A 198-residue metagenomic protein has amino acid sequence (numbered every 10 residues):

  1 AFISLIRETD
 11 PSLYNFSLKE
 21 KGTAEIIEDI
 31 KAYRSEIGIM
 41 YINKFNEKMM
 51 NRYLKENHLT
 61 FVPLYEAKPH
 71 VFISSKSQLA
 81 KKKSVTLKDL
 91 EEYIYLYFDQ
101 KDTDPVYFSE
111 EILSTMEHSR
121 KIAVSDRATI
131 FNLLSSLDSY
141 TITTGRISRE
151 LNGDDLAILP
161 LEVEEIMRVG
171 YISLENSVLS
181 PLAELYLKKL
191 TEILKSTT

Functional and structural regions predicted by a protein language model:
A1-L5, E47, L87, E91-T115 (+1 more regions): Secondary-structure junction motif
A1-M50: Central regulatory/effector-binding core of bacterial HTH transcription factors
I27, K31, F61, L87 (+1 more regions): Short hydrophobic/charged patches on amphipathic alpha-helices used for structural packing and interfaces
K31-E36, Y41, Q100-A157: Hydrophobic hinge/microswitch elements
Y53-P69, I73-Y95: Flexible hinge/capping segments at coil-to-helix
E56-V62, A67-K68, A128-V178: Beta-alpha-beta core module
K76-V85, V163-E165, N176-L182: Short helix-loop capping/hinge motifs at secondary-structure junctions, enriched in acidic/polar residues
L182-T198: Bilobed periplasmic-binding protein/Venus flytrap-like ligand-binding cleft at the lobe interface of extracytoplasmic
